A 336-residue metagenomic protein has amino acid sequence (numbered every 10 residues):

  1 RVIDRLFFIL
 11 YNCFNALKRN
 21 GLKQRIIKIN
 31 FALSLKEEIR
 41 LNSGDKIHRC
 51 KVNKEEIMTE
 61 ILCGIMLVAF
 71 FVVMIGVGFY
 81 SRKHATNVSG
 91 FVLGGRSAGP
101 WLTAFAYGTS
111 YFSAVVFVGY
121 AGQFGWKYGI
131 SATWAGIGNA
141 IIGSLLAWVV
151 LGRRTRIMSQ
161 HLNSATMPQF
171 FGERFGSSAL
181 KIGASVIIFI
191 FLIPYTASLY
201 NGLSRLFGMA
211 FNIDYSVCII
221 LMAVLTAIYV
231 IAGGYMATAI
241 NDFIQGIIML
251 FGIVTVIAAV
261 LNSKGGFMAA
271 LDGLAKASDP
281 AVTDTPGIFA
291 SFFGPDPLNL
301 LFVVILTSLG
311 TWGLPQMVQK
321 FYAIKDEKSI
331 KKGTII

Functional and structural regions predicted by a protein language model:
N30, E38-I57: Short, Lys/Arg-enriched N-terminal segments with co-localized hydrophobic residues within the first ~10-30 amino acids
N53-G119, V230-G233, G246: Membrane-interface "cap" regions at the ends of multi-pass membrane proteins
L62-G76, N139-I142, L146, G183-I190 (+2 more regions): Lipid-exposed faces of alpha-helical membrane segments in multi-pass integral membrane proteins
V77-H84, L192, T196-Y200, S204 (+5 more regions): Hydrophobic alpha-helical segments and their helix-loop junctions in multi-pass secondary transporters
V92-N163, L298-G310, M317-Q319, A323-I336: Membrane-interface helix-loop-helix modules in multi-pass membrane proteins
W126-Y128, L151-R154, R205-A210, V224-Q245 (+1 more regions): Membrane-water interface regions at transmembrane-helix termini and the short interhelical loops of multi-pass membrane
A135-V230, V303-G310: Helix-loop-helix module between adjacent transmembrane segments
L180, P286-T307: Hydrophobic alpha-helical transmembrane segments
